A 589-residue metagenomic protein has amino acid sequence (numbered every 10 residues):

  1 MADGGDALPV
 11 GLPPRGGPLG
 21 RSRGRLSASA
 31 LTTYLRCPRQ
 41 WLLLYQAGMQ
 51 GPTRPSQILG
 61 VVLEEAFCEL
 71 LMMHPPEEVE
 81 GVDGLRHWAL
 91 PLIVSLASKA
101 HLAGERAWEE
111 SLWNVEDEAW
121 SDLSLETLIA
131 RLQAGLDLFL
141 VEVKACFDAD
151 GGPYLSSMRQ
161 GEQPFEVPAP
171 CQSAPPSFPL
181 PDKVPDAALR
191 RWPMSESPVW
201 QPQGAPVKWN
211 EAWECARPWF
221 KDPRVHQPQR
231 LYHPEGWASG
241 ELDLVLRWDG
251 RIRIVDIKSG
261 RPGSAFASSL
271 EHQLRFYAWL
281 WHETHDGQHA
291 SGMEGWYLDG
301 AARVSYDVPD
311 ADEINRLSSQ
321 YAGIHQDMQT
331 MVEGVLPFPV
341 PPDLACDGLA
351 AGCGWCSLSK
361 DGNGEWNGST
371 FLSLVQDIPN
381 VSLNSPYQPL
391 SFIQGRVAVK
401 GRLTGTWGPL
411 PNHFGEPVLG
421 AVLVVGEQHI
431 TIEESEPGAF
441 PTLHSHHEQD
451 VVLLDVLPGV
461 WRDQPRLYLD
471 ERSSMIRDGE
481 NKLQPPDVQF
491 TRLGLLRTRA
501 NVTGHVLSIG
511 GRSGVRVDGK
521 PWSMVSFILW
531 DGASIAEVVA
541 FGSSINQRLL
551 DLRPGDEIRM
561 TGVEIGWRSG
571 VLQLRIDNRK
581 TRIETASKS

Functional and structural regions predicted by a protein language model:
M1-R106, F220, H226: Charged, glycine-rich intrinsically disordered N-terminal tails and low-complexity linkers that flank
P14-G16, W209-N210, P234-W237, S264-A267 (+2 more regions): Metal-dependent nuclease catalytic regions and adjoining charged, substrate-binding loops involved in nucleic-acid end
A66-P223: A non-catalytic, helix-rich entry segment at domain boundaries
W213-L274, S544-D551: Non-catalytic protein-protein interaction segments used by genome-maintenance enzymes to assemble and couple activities
G263-Y297, D450-L454, I558-M560, I565: Metal-dependent nuclease catalytic cores in nucleic-acid-processing enzymes, especially RNase H-like/related
G364-P411, Q464-D518, Q547-R548, E557 (+1 more regions): OB-fold nucleic-acid-binding modules
Q394, E436-L454, R497, S543-T561: Short nucleic-acid-contacting surface segments enriched for D/E, G, S/T with interspersed K/R
G405-E436, G511-G542: OB-fold (S1/OB) nucleic-acid-binding surfaces
